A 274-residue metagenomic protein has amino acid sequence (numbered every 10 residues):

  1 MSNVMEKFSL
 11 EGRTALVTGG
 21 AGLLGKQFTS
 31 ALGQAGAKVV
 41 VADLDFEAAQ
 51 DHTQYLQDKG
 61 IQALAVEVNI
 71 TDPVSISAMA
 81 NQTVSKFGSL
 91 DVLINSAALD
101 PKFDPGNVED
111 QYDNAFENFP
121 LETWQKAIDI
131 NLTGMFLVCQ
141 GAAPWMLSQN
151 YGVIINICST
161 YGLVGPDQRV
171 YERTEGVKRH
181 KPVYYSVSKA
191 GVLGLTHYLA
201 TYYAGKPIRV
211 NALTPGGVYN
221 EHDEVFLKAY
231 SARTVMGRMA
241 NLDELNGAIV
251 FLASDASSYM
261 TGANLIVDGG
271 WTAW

Functional and structural regions predicted by a protein language model:
S2-K7, D113, R173, V250 (+1 more regions): Short C-terminal tail/terminal secondary-structure segment of NAD(P)H-dependent dehydrogenase/reductase domains
S9-V40, L199: Canonical Rossmann dinucleotide-binding motif of NAD(H)/NADP(H)-dependent dehydrogenases/reductases, specifically
F46-E47, E67-M79, L121, L242-E244: The beta1-alpha1 cofactor-binding region of Rossmann-like NAD(H)/NADP(H)-dependent oxidoreductases
D110-L137, Y151, I155, Y185-V187 (+3 more regions): Catalytic Tyr-X3-Lys loop
E117-L121, I155-G191, T196-A204, V218: Catalytic loop of short-chain dehydrogenase/reductase
C139-Q140, H197: A short, exposed helix-loop element centered on a Lys and neighboring polar residues
A204, R209, M260-G262: Short, small/polar-rich loop/turn modules that mediate ligand/substrate recognition or access, typified
T234-L245, A256: A conserved structural motif in NAD(P)-dependent oxidoreductases
